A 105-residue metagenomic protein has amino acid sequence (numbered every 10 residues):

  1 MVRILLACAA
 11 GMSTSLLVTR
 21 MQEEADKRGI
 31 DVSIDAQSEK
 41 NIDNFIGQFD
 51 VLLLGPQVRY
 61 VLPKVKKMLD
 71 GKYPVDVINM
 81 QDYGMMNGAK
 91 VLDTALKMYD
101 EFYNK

Functional and structural regions predicted by a protein language model:
V2-E39: Conserved active-site segments centered on acidic
R3, P74-K105: Ser/Thr/Gly-rich flexible loops in soluble cytosolic domains mediating phosphotransfer, phosphorylation
A10, Q57-R59: Short glycine-rich anion-binding loops that position phosphate/pyrophosphate groups of nucleotides and phosphorylated
S15-V18, R59-P63: Short, surface-exposed alpha-helical segments at coil->helix boundaries
A25, K66-L69: Conserved hydrophobic residues forming the short capping helix/wall of the S-adenosyl-L-methionine
K40-I42, V61: Short acidic active-site motifs
I46-V51: Short acidic/histidine-rich motifs immediately flanking catalytic phosphotransfer sites in two-component signaling
L53-G55: Acidic beta-strand-to-loop metal/phosphate-binding motif
